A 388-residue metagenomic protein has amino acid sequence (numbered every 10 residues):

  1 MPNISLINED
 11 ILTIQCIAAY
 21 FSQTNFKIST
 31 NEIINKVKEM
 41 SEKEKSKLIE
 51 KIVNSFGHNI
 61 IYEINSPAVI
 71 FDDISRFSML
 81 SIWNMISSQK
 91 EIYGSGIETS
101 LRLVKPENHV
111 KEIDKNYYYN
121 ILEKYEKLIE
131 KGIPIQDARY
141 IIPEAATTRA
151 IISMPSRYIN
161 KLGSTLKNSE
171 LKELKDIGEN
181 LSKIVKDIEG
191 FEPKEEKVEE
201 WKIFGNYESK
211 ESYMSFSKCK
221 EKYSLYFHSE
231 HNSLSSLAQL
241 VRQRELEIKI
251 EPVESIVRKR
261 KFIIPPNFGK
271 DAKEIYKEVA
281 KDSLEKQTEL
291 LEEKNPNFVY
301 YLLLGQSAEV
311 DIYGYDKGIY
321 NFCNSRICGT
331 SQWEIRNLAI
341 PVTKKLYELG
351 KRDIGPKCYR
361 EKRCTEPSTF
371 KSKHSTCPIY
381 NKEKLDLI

Functional and structural regions predicted by a protein language model:
M1-I388: A conserved ligand/cofactor-binding region detector
